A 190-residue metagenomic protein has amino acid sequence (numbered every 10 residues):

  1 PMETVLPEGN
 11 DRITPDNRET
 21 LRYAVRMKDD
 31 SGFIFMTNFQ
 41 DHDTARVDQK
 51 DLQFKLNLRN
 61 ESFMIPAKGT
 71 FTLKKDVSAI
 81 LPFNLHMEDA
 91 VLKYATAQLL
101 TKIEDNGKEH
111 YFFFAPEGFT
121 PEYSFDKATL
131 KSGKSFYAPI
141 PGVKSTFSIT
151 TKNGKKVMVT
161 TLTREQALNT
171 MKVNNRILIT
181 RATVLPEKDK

Functional and structural regions predicted by a protein language model:
M2-K190: Non-catalytic C-terminal accessory domains or segments of carbohydrate-active enzymes
